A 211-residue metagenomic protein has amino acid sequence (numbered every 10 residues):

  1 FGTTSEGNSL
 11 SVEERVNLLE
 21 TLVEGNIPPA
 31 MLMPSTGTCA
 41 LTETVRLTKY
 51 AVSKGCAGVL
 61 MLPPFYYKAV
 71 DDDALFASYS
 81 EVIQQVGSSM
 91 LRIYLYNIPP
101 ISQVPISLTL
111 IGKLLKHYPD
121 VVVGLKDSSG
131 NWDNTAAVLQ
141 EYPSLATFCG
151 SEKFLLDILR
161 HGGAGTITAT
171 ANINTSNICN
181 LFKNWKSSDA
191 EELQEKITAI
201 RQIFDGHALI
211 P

Functional and structural regions predicted by a protein language model:
F1-P105, V122: Active-site beta->alpha loop and helix N-cap motifs at the rims of alpha/beta catalytic domains
Q85-L91, P99-H207: Catalytic alpha/beta core domains of metabolic enzymes, predominantly
I210-P211: NAD(P)-dependent Rossmann-like dehydrogenase/reductase catalytic/cofactor-binding core
